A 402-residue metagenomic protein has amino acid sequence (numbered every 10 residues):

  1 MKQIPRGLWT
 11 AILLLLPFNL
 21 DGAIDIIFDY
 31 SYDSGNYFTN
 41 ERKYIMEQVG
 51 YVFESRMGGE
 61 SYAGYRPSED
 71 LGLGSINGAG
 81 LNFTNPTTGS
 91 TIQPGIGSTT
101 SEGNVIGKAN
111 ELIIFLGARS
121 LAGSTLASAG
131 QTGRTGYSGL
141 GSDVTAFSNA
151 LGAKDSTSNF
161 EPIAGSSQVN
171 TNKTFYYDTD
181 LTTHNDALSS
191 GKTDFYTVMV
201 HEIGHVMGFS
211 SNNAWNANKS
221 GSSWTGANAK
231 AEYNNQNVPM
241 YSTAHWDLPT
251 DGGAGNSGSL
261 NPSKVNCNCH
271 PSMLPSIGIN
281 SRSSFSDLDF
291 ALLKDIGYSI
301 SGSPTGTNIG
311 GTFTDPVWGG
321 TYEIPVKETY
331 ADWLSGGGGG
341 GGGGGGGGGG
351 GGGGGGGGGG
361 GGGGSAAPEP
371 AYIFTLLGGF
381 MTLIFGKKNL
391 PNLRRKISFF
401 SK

Functional and structural regions predicted by a protein language model:
M1-W9: Bacterial N-terminal signal peptides that target proteins for export
W9-L13, G379: Hydrophobic helical h-region of N-terminal Sec-dependent signal peptides in bacterial secretory/periplasmic proteins
P17-F18: N-terminal signal peptide c-region/cleavage motif recognized by signal peptidases
A23-V200, H205-G336: Extracellular zinc-dependent metalloprotease catalytic-domain scaffold
G336-S365: Intrinsically disordered, low-complexity regions enriched in glycine and serine
P368-G386: A short, hydrophobic C-terminal helix/tail in secreted or cell-surface proteins
T382-K402: C-terminal membrane-anchoring or membrane-association module
